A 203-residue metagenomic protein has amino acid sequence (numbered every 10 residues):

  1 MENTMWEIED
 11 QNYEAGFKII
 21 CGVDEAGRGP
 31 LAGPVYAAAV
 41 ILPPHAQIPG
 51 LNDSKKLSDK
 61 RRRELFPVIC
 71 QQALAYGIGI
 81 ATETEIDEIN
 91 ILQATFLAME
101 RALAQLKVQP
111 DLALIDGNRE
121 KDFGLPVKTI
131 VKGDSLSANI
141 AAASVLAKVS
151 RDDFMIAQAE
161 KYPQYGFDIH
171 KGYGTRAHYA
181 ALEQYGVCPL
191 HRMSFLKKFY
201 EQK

Functional and structural regions predicted by a protein language model:
M1-K203: RNase H-like, Mg2+-dependent phosphodiesterase core, and more generally RNA phosphate-backbone-engaging helix-loop
